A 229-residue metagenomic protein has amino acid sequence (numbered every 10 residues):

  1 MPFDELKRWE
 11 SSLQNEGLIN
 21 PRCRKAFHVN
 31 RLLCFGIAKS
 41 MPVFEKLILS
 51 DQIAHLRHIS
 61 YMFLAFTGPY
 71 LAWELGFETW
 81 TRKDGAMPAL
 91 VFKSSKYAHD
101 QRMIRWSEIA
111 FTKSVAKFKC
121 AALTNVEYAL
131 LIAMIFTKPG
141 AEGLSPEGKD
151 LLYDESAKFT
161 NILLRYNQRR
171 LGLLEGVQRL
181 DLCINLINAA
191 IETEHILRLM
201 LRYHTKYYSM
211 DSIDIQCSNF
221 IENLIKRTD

Functional and structural regions predicted by a protein language model:
M1-D229: Nuclear receptor C-terminal ligand-binding domain
